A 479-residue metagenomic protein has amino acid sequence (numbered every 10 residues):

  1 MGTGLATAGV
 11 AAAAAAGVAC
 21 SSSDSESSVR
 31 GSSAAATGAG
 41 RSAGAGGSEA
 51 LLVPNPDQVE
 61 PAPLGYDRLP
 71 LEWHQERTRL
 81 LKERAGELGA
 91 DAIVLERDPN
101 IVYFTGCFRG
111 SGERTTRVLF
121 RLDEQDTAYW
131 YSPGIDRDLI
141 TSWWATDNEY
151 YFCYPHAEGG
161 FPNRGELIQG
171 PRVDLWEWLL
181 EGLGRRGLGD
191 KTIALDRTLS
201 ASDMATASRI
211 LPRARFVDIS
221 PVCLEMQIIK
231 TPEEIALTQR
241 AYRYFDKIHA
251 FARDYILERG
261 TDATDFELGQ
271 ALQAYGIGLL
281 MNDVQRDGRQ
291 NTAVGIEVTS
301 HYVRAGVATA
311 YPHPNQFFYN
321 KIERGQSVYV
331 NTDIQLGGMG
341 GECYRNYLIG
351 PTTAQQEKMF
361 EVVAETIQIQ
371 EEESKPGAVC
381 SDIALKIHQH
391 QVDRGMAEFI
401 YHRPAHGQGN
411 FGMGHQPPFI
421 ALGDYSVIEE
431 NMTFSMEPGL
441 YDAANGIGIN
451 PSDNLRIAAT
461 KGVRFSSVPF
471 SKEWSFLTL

Functional and structural regions predicted by a protein language model:
T3-A15, A36, G40-L479: Active-site neighborhoods and metal-handling regions in enzymes and metal-associated proteins
C20-S22: N-terminal Sec signal peptide cleavage junction
D24-S42: Short, low-complexity, disordered segments immediately C-terminal to signal peptides in bacterial exported proteins
